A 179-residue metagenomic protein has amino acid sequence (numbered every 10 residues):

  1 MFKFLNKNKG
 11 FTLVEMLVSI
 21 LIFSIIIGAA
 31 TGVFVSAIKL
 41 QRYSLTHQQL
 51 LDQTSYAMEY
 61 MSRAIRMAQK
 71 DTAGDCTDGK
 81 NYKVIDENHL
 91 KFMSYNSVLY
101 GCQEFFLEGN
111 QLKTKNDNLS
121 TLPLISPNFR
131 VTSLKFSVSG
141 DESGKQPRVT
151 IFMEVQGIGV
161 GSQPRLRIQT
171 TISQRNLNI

Functional and structural regions predicted by a protein language model:
F2-F4, N8-S62, R66: Aliphatic-rich helix starts adjacent to a transmembrane/signal segment
S36, K115-D117, E154: Generic beta-structure capping elements
Q69-A73, G157: Short regulatory "switch" loops immediately downstream of catalytic or recognition motifs within protein catalytic
T72-S143: Type IV pilin-like appendage domain
T121, N128-I179: Short linear sequence signals and composition-biased patches located at protein termini or domain-edge surfaces
